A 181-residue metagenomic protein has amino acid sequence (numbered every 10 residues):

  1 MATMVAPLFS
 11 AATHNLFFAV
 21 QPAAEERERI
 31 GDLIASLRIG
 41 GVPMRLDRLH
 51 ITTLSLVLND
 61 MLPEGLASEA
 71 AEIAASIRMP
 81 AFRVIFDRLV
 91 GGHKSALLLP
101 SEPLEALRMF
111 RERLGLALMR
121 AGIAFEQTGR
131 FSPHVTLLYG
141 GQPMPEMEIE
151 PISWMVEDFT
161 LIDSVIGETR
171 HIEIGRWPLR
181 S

Functional and structural regions predicted by a protein language model:
A2-S181: Histidine-dependent nucleotide/RNA phosphoesterase domain, centered on the 2H-phosphoesterase fold with its duplicated
